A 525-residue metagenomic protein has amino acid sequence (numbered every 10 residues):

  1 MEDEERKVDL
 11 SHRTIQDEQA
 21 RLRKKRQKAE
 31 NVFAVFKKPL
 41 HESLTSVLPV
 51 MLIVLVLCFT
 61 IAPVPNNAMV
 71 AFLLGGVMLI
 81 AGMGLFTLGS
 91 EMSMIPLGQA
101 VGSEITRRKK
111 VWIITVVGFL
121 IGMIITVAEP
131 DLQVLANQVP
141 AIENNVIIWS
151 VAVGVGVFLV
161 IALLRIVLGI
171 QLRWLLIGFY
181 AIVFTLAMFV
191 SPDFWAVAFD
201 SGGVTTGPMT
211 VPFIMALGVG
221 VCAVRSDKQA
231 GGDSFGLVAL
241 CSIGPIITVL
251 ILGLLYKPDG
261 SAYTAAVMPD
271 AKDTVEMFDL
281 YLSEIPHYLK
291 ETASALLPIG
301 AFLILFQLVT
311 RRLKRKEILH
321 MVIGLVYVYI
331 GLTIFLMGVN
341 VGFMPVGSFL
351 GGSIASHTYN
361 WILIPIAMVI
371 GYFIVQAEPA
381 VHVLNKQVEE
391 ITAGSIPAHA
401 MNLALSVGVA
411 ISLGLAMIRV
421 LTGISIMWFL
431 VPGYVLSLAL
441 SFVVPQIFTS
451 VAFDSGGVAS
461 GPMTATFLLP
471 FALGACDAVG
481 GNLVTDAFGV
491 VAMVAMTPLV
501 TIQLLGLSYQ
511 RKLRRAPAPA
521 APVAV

Functional and structural regions predicted by a protein language model:
M1-D17, A162-G178, P192-D193, V197 (+3 more regions): Juxtamembrane and boundary regions of transmembrane helices in multi-pass small-molecule transporters and channels
M1-S43, G98-W112, D227-A230, S234 (+6 more regions): Intrinsically disordered, low-complexity non-transmembrane regions of multi-pass membrane transporters
K37-S43, V64-L74, T106, V139-I148 (+6 more regions): Interfacial loop-to-helix junctions that mark the boundaries of transmembrane helices in multi-pass membrane
K38-S46, V70-G76, E104-W112, L172-I177 (+3 more regions): Alpha-helical transmembrane segments and their helix-start/interface "positive-inside/aromatic belt" motifs in integral
S46-I61, G75-L85, V117-I124, G154-R165 (+10 more regions): Hydrophobic core segments of alpha-helical transmembrane domains in multi-pass membrane transport and ion-translocation
V56-V70, S90-Q99, I124-V139, F158-G169 (+11 more regions): Transmembrane helix-loop junctions in multi-pass membrane proteins
M69-L74, V267-A380: Transmembrane helical segments that form the transport core of multi-pass membrane transport proteins
G102-E104, V111-I182, N360-S441: Helix-loop-helix junctions within the multi-pass membrane cores of secondary transporters/permeases
